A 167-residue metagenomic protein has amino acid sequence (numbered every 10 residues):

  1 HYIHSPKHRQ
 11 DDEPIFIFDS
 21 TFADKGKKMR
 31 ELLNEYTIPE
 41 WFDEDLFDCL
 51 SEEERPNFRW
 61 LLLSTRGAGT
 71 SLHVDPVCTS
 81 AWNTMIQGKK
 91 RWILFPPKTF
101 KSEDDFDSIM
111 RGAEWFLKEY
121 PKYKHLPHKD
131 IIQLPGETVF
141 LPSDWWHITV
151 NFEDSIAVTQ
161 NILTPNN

Functional and structural regions predicted by a protein language model:
H1-T138, I148-N167: N-terminal accessory scaffold of Fe(II)-dependent oxygenases
